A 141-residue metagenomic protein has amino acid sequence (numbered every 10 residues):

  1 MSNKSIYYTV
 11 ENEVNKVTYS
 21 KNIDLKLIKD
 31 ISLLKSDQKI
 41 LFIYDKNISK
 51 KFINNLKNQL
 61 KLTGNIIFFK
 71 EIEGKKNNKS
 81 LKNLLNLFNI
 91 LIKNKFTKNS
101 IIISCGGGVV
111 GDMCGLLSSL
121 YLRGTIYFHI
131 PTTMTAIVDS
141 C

Functional and structural regions predicted by a protein language model:
M1-I101: ATP/NTP phosphate-donor binding region
K79-C141: Glycine/threonine-rich beta-strand-loop-alpha-helix active-site module that forms ligand/phosphate-binding
